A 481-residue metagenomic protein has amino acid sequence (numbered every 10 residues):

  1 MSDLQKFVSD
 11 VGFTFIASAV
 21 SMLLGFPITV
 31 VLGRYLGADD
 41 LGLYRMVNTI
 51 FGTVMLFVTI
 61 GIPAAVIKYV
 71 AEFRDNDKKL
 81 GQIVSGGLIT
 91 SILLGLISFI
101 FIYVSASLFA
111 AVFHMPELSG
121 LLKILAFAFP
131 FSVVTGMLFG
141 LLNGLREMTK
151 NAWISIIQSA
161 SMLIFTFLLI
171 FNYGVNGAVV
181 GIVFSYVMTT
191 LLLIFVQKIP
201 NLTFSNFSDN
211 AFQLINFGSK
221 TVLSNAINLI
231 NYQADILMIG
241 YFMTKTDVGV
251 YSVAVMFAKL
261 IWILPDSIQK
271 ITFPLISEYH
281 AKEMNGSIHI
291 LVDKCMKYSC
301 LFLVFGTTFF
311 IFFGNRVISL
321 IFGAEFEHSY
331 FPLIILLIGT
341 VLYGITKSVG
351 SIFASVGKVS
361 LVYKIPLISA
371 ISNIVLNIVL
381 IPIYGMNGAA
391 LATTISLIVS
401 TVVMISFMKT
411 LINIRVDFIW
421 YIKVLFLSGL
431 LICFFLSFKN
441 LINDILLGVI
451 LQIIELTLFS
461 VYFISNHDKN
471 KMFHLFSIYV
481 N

Functional and structural regions predicted by a protein language model:
M1-D3, F7, L191-Y232, I271 (+3 more regions): Interhelical loop/hinge segments that connect adjacent transmembrane helices in multipass membrane
M1-G25, K78-G81, S85, S208-S224 (+1 more regions): N-terminal membrane topogenesis motif
K6-I67, G95, F99-Y103, S159-L163 (+5 more regions): Signature of the first transmembrane helix
V20, G52, I89-I227, Q233 (+1 more regions): Hydrophobic transmembrane helix module of multi-pass membrane transport proteins
G33-L41, L145-T149, S159-L191, S360 (+4 more regions): Membrane-interface helix-loop junctions in multi-pass transport and translocation proteins
A71-I89, V250-P366: Specific pore-lining/lateral-gate transmembrane helices of multi-pass inner-membrane transport and insertion machines
P130-I154, L337-I368, T410: Membrane-interface junctions at transmembrane-helix termini in multi-pass inner-membrane proteins
C433-N481: Membrane-proximal transmembrane or re-entrant/amphipathic helices at the cytosolic face
